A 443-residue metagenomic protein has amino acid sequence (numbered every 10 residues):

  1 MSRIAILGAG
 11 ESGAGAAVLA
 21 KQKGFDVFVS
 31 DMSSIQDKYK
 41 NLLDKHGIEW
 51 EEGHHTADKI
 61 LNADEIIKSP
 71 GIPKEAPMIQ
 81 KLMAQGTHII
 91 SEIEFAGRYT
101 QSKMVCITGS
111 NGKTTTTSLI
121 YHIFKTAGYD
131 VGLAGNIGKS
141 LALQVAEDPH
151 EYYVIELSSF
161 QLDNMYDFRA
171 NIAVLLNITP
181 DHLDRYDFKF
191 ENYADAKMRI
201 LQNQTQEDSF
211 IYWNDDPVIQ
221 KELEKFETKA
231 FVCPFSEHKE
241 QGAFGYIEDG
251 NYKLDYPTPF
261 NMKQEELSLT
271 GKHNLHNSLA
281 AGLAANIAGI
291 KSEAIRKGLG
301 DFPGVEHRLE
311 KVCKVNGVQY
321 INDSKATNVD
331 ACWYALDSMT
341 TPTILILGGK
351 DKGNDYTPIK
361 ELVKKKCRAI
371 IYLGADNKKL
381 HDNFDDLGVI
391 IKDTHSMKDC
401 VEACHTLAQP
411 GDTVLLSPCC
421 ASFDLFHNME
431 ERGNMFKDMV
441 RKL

Functional and structural regions predicted by a protein language model:
M1-S91, F95, T270, D382: N-terminal leader/targeting and accessory segments in enzymes
S2, K21-Q22, D58-L61, P70-N214 (+3 more regions): Phosphate-binding loop of NTP-binding sites
R3, G15-K23, M262-R368: Nucleotide phosphate-binding/pyrophosphate-handling subdomain across enzymes that bind or process nucleotide phosphates
E11, P73, N111-T115, L275 (+2 more regions): Residue-level detector of alpha-helix initiation sites
A20, I66, I107, N136 (+11 more regions): Residue-level signal for inorganic ion chemistry
D26-M32, F210-N214, I346-L347, K366-A375: Short internal beta-strands
Y39-N41, T357-D412: C-terminal helical cap/extension that packs against the catalytic core of soluble nucleotide-cofactor enzymes
E51-H54, I90-E94, K229-I247, G298-G300 (+2 more regions): Beta-strand->loop->alpha-helix junctions that form or flank phosphate-binding loops in nucleotide-handling enzymes
